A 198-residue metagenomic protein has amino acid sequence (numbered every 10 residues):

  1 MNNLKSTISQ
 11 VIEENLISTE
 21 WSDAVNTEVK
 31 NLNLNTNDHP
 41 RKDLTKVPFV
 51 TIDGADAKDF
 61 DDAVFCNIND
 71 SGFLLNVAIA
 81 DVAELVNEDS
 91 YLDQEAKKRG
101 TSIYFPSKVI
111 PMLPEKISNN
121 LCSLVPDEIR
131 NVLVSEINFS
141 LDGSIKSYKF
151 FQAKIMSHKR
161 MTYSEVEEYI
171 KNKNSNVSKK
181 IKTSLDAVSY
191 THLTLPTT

Functional and structural regions predicted by a protein language model:
M1-L74, A83-I129, R160, E167-E168 (+1 more regions): Charge-lined substrate channels and their catalytic hotspots, especially those that engage the 3′ end of RNA
I17-E20, D89-D93, G143-F150, S189-Y190: Short, mixed-charge, low-aromatic patches
A80-V82, K173-N174: Structured aminoacyl-transfer and RNA-binding surfaces used for tRNA recognition/handling in the translation apparatus
V82-E84, D142-G143: Conserved nucleotide-binding/hydrolysis micro-motifs of P-loop NTPases
I129-V132, N138-V188: Polynucleotide-recognition surfaces of large bacterial nucleic-acid defense/processing enzymes
T191-T197: Conserved small/polar residues in nucleotide/adenosyl-binding loops
